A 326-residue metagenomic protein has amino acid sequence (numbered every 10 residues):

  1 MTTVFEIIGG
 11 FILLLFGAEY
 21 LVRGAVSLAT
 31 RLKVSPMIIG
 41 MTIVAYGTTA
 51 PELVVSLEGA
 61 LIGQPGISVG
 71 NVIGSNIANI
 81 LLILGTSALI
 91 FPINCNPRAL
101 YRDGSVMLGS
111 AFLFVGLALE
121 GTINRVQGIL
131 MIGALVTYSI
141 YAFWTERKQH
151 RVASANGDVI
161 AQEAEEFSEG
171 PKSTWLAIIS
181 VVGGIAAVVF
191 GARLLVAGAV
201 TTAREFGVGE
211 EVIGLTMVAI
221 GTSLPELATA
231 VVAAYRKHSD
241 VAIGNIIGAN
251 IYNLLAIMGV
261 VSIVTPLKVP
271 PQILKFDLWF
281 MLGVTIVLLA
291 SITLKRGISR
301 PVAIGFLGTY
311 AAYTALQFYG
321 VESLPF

Functional and structural regions predicted by a protein language model:
M1-F326: Hydrophobic alpha-helical segments, chiefly the membrane-spanning helices and signal/signal-anchor peptides
